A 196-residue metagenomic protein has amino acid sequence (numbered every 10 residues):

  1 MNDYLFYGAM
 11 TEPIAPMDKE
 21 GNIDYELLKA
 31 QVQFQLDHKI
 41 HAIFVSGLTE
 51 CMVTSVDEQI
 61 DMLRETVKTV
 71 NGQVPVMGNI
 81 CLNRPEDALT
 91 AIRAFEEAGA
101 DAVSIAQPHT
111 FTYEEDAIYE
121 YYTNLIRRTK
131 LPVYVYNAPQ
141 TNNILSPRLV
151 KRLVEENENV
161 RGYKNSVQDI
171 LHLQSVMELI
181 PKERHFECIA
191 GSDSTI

Functional and structural regions predicted by a protein language model:
N2-N142, R152: Active-site beta->alpha loop and helix N-cap motifs at the rims of alpha/beta catalytic domains
R127, P139-I196: Catalytic alpha/beta core domains of metabolic enzymes, predominantly
